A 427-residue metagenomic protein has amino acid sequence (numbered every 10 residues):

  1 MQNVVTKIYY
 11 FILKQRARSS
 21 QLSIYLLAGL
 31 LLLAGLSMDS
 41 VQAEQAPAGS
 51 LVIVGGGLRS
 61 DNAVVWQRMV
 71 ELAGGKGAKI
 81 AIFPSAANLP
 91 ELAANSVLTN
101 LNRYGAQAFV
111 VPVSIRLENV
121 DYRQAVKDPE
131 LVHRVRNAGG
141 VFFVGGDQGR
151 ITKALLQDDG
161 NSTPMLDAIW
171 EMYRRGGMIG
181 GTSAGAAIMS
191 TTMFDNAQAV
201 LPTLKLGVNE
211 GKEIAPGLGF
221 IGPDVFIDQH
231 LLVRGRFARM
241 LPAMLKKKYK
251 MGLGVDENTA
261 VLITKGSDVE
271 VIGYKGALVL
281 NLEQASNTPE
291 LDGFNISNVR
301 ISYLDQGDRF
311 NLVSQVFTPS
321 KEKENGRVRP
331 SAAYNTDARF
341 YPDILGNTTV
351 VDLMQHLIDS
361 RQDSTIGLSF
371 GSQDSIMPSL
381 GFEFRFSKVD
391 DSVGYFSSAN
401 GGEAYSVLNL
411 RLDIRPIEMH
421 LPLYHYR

Functional and structural regions predicted by a protein language model:
M1-S19: N-terminal secretory signal peptides that target proteins for export/translocation
Y25-G35: Bacterial N-terminal signal peptides
E44-G77, I82, A87, E91-N95 (+4 more regions): C-terminal and late-domain segments of enzyme folds
V52-I53, K79-P84, F109-P112, G140-V144 (+3 more regions): Structural recognition of the beta-strand scaffold that forms the well-ordered cores of secreted hydrolase catalytic
A87, A94, R103-V132: Functional beta-strand-loop-alpha-helix junction segments that form "active/interaction loops" within catalytic
V135-R136: A short, aliphatic-rich alpha-helical micro-motif
F142-G145, A168-F194: Catalytic nucleophile loop
Q148-S162: Glycine/threonine-rich flexible loop motifs
